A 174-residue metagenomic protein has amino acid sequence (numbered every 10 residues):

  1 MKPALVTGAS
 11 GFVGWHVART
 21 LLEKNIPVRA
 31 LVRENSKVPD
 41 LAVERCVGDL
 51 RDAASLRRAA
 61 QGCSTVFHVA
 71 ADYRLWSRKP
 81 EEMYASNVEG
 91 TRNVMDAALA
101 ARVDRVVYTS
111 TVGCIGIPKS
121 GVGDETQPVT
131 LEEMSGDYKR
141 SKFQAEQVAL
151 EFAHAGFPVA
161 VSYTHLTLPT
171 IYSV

Functional and structural regions predicted by a protein language model:
A4-K24: N-terminal Rossmann NAD(P)H-binding glycine-rich loop of SDR-like oxidoreductase domains
I26-R33: Conserved glycine-rich Rossmann-like NAD(P)H-binding loop of the short-chain dehydrogenase/reductase
K37, V47-S86, A97, I117: NAD(P)H-binding glycine-rich loop region in Rossmannoid oxidoreductase-like domains and their noncatalytic homologs
A70, V107-S110, H165: Active-site beta-alpha turn of Rossmann-fold NAD(P)-dependent dehydrogenases/reductases
S86-T91, V107, S141-K142: Short alpha-helix in the Rossmann-fold core of NAD(P)-dependent oxidoreductases
N93-Y138, A160: Conserved Rossmann-fold NAD(P)-dependent oxidoreductase catalytic core, especially the SDR/UDP-sugar
S135-A160: Active-site Tyr-X1-5-Lys
H165-V174: Single conserved hydrophobic/aromatic residue that forms the stacking wall/gate of nucleotide- or nucleobase-binding
